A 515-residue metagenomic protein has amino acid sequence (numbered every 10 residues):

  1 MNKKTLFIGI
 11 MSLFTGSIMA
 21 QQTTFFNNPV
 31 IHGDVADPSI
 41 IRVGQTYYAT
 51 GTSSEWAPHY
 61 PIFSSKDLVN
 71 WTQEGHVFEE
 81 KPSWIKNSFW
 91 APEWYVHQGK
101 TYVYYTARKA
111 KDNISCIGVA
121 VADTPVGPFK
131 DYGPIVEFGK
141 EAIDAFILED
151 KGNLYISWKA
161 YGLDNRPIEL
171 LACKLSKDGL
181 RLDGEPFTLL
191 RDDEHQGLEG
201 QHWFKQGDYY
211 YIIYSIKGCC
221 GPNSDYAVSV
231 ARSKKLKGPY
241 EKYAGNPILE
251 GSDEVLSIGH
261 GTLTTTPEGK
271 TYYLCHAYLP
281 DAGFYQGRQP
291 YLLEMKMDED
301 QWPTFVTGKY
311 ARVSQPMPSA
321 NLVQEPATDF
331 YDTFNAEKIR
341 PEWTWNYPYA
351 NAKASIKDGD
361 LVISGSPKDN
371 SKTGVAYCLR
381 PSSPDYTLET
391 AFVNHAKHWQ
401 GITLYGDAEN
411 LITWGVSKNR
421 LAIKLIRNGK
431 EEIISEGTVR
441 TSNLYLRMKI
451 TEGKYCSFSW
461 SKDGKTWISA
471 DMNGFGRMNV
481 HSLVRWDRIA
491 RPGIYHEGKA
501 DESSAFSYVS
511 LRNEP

Functional and structural regions predicted by a protein language model:
M1-T23: Bacterial Sec-dependent N-terminal signal peptides
A20-P515: Carbohydrate-active catalytic/glycan-binding domains of CAZyme proteins, especially the secreted or lumenal ectodomains
